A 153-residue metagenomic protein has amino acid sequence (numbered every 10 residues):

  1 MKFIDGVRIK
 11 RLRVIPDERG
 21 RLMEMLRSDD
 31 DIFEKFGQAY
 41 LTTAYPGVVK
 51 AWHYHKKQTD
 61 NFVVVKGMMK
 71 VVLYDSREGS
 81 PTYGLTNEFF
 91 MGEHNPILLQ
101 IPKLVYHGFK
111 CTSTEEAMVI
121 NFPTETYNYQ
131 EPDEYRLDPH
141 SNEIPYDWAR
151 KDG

Functional and structural regions predicted by a protein language model:
M1-N95, T112-G153: Non-catalytic, conserved peripheral segments adjacent to functional cores
L99, H107-T112: Short beta-strand His + acidic residue motifs that chelate non-heme Fe in jelly-roll/DSBH and cupin folds
